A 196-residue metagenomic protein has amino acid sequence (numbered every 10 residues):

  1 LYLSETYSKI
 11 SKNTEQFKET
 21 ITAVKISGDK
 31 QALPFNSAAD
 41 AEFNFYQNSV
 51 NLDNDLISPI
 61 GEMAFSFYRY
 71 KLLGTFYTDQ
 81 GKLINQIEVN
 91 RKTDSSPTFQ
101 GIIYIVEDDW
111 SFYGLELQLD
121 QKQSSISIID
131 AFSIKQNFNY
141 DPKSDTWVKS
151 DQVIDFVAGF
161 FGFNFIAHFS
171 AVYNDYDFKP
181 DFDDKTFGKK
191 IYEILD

Functional and structural regions predicted by a protein language model:
L1-Q86, N90-T98, V157-D196: Structured extracytoplasmic
G81-E88, F112-E116, T146-D151: Short, hydrophobic/aromatic-rich segments at coil-to-beta transitions
E88-V89, G101-I105, L117: Contiguous, well-ordered alpha-helical segments that form the cores/surfaces of helical PPI scaffolds
K92, L117-K122, Q152-F161: Short, solvent-exposed aromatic-acidic interface loops
S95, E107-Q123: Short helix-loop boundary/capping segments
G101-E107, S133-K143: Extended lipid/amphipathic-ligand handling interfaces
S127-I128: Replace "Gram-negative outer membrane beta-barrel proteins" with "bacterial and organellar outer membrane beta-barrel
N137-F160: Cysteine/selenocysteine-centered motifs that mediate thiol-based redox chemistry or coordinate metal-sulfur cofactors
